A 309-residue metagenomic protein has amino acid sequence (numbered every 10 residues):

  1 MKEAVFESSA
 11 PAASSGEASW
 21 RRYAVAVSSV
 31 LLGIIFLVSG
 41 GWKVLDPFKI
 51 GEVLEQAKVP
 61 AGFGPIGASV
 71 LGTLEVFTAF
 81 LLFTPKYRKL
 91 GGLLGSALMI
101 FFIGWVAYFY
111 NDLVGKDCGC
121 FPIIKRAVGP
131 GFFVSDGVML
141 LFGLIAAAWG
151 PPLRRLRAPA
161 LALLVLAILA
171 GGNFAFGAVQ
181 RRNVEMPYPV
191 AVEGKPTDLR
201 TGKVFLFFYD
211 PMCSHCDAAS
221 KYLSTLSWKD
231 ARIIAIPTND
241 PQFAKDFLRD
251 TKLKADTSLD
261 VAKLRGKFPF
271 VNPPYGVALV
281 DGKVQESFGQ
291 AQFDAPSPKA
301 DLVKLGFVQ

Functional and structural regions predicted by a protein language model:
M1-Y23: Short, Lys/Arg-rich, polar N-terminal cytosolic tail immediately upstream of the first transmembrane signal-anchor
R22-V44, G64-W105, L140-L141: Functionalized membrane-embedded alpha-helices
F83-L90, W149-P159: Membrane-interface helix-boundary motifs at transmembrane edges
I100-W149: Membrane-embedded alpha-helical segments of integral membrane proteins
L153-Q180: Internal/C-terminal transmembrane anchor helices
P196-D217, Y222-L226, I236: Short active-site neighborhood of thiol/selenol oxidoreductases, capturing the structured segment around
D230-K263: Thiol-based oxidoreductase modules, predominantly thioredoxin-like and allied folds used for disulfide exchange
P269-Q309: Non-catalytic, surface beta->alpha helical segment in thiol-disulfide oxidoreductase systems
